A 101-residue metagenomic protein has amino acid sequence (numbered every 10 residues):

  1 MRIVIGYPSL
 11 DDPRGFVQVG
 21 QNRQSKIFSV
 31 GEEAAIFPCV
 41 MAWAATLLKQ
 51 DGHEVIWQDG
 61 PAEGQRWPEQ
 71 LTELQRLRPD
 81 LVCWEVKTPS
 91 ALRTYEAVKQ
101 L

Functional and structural regions predicted by a protein language model:
M1-L101: A short, structured N-terminal alpha-helical element that caps or precedes a catalytic domain
